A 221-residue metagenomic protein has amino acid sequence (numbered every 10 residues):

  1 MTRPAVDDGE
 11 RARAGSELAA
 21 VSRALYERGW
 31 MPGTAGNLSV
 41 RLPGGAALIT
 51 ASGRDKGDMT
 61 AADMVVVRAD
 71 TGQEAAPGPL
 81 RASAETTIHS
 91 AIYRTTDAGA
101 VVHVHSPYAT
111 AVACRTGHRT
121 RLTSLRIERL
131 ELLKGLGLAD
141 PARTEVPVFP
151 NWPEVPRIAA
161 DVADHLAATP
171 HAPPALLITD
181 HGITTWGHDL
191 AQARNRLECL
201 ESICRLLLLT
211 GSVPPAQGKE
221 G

Functional and structural regions predicted by a protein language model:
M1-G221: Glycine-rich flexible loops
